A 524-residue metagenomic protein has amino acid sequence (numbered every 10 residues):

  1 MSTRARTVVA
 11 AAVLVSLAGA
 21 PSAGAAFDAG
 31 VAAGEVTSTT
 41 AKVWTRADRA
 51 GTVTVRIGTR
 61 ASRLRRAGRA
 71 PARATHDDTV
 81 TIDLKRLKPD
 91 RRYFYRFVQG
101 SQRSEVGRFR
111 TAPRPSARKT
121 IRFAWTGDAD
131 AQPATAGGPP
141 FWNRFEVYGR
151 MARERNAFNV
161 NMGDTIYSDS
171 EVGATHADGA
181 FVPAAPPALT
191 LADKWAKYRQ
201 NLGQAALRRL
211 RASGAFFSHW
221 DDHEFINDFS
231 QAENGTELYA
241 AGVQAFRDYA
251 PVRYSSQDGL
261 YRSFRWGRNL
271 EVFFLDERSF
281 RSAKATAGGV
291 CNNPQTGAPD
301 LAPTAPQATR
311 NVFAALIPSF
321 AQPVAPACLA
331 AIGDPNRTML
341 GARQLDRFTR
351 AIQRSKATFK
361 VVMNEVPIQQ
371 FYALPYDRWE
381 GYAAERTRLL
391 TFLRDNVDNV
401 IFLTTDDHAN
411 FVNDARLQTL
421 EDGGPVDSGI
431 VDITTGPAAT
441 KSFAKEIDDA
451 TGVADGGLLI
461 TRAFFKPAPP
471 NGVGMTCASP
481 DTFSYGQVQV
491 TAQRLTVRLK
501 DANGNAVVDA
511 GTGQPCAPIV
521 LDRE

Functional and structural regions predicted by a protein language model:
M1-A10: Bacterial N-terminal signal peptides that target proteins for export
T3-R4, L17, T37: Residues at the start of alpha-helices and the adjacent loop-to-helix junctions
S16-A23: C-terminal segment of classical bacterial N-terminal signal peptides
A25-E524: Metal-dependent phosphoester/phosphodiester hydrolase catalytic core
